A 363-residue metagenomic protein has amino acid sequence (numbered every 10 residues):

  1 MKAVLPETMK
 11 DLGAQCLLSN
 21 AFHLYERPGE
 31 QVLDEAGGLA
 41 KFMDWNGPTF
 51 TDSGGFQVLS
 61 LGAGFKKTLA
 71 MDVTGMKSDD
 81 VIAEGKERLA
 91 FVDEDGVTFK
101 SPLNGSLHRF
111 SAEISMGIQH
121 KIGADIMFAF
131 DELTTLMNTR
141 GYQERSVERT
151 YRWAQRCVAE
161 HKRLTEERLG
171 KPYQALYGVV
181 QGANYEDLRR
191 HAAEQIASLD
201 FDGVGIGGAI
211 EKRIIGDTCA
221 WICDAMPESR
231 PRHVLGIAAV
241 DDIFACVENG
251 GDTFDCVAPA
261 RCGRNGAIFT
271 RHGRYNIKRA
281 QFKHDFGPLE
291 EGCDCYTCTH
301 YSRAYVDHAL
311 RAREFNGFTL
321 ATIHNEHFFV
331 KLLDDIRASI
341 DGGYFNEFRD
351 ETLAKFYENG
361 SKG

Functional and structural regions predicted by a protein language model:
M1-L169, A280-K283: Non-catalytic, usually N-terminal nucleic-acid engagement modules in DNA/RNA processing proteins
A3, D131-N138, E290-G363: C-terminal extensions of enzymes
L17, D52, Q119, G178 (+4 more regions): Conserved, mostly hydrophobic/aromatic
H23-L24, F56-Q57, T134-T135, A183-Y185 (+3 more regions): Short, solvent-exposed loop/turn segments at secondary-structure junctions
E30-L39, G263-I277, V330-L333: C-terminal helical cap(s) of enzyme catalytic domains, especially alpha/beta-barrels
I114, I118, I122, R145 (+7 more regions): A non-catalytic, amphipathic alpha-helix used as a structural packing/dimerization or gating element in enzyme scaffolds
E148-Y151, E160, L164-E166, K171-L289: Glycine-rich phosphate/ribose-binding loops and adjacent secondary-structure elements that form binding surfaces
